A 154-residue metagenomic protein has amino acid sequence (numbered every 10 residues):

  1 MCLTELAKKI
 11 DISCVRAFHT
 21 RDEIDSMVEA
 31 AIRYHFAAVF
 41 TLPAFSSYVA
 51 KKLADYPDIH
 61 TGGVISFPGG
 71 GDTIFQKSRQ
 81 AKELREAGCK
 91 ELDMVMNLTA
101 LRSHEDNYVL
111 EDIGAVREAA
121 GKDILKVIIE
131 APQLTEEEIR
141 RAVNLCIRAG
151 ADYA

Functional and structural regions predicted by a protein language model:
M1-Y34, A38, A44-A154: Alpha/beta enzyme core
